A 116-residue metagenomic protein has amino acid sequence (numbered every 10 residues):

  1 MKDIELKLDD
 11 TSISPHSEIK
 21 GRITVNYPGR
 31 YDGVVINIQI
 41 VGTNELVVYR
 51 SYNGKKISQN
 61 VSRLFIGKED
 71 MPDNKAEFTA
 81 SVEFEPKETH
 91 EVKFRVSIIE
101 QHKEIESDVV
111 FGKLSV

Functional and structural regions predicted by a protein language model:
M1-V116: C-terminal beta-sandwich interaction modules and adjacent acidic, Ser/Thr/Pro/Gly-rich low-complexity tails used
